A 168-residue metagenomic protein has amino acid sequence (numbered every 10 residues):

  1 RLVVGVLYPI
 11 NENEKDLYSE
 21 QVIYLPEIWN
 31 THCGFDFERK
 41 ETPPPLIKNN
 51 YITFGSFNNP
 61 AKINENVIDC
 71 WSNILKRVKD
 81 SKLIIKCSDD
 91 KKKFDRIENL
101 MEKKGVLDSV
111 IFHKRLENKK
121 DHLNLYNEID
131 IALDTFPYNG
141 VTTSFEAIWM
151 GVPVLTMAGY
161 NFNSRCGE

Functional and structural regions predicted by a protein language model:
R1-K40: Active-site-proximal region of nucleotide-activated glycan assembly enzymes, centered on histidine/acidic-rich loops
K48-I63, I68: Conserved donor-binding/catalytic core segment of Leloir-type glycosyltransferases
S56, K82-C87, K114: Short beta-strand segments
E65-K79: Short hydrophobic signal-anchor/transmembrane segments that target glycosyltransferases and glycosylation machinery
S72, D80-K82, D90-K93: Phosphate-binding active sites in nucleotide-utilizing proteins
D95-L116: Nucleotide-activated donor-binding/catalytic signature segment of Leloir-type glycosyltransferases, i.e., the conserved
I111-N124, N139: Conserved active-site histidine-acidic residue motif and adjacent donor-binding/catalytic loop of glycosyltransferases
N124-N127, I131, T135-E168: Catalytic binding pocket for nucleotide-activated donors in carbohydrate/polymer assembly enzymes
